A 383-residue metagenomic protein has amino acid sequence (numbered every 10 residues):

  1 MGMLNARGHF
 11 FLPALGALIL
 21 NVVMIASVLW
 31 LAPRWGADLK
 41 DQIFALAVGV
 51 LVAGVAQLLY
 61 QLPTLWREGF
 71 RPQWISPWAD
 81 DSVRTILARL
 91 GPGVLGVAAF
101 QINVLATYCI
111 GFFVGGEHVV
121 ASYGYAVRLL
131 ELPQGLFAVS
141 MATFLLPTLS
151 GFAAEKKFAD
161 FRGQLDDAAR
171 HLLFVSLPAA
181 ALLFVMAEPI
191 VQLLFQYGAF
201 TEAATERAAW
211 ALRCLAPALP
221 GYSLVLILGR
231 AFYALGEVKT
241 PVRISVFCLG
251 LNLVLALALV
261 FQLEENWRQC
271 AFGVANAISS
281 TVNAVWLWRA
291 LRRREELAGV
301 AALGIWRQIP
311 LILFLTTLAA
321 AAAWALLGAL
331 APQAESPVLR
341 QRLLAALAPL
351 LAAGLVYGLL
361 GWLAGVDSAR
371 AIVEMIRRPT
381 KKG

Functional and structural regions predicted by a protein language model:
M1-G383: Membrane-embedded alpha-helical bundles of multi-pass transporters/translocases, especially carrier/permease families
